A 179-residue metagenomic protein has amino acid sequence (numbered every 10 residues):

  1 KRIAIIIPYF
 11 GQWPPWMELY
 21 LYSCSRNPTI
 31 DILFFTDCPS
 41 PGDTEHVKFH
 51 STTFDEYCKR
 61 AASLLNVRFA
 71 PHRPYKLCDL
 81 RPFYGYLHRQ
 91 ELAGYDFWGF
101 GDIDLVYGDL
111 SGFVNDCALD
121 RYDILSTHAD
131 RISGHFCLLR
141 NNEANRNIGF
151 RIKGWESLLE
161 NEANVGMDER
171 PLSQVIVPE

Functional and structural regions predicted by a protein language model:
K1-L19: N-proximal low-complexity "stem/linker" segments adjacent to membrane-targeting elements
I7-Y9, F34-T36, G101: Short beta-strand/turn micro-motifs composed of small residues that flank or help shape donor/cofactor-binding pockets
L19-D31: Short, acidic, metal-binding catalytic loop of nucleotide-sugar glycosyltransferases
D37-A93: Active-site-proximal specificity loops/subdomain of glycosyltransferases
L80-I124: GT-A fold catalytic core of metal-dependent nucleotide-sugar glycosyltransferases, centered on the diacidic
D120-F136: A short, conserved acidic/glycine-rich loop-to-beta-strand motif that forms the donor nucleotide-sugar/metal
H135-E143: Short glycine- and hydrophobic/aromatic-rich loop-to-beta-strand nucleating segment in the catalytic cores
N145-E179: Catalytic core and acceptor-binding pocket of nucleotide-sugar-dependent glycosyltransferases
